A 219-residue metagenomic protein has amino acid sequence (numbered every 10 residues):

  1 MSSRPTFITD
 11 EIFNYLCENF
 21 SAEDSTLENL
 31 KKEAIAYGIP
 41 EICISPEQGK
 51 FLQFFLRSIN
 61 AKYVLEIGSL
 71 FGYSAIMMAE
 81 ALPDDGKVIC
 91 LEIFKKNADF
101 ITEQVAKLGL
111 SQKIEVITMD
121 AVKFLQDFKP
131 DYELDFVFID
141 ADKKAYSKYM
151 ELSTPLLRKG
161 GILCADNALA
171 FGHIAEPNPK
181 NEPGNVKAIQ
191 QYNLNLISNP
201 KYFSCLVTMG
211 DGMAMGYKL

Functional and structural regions predicted by a protein language model:
M1-F138, K143-C164, A168-L219: A short alpha-helical cap/connector motif
